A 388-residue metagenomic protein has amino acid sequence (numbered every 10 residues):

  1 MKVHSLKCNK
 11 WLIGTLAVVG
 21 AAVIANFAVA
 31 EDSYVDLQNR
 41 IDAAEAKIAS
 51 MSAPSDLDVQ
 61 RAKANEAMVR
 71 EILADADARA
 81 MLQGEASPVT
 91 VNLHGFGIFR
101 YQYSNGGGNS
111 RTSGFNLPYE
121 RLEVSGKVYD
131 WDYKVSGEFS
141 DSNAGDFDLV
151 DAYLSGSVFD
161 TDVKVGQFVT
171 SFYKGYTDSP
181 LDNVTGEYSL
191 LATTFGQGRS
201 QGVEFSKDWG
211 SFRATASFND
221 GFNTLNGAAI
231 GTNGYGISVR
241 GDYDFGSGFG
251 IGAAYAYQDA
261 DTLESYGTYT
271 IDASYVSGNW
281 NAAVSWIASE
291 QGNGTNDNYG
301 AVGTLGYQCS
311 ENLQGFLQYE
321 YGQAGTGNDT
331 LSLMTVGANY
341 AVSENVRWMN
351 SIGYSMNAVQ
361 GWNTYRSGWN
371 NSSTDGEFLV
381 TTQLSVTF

Functional and structural regions predicted by a protein language model:
K2, K7-K10, G14-A22, F27-F96: N-terminal periplasmic/intermembrane-space "pro-region" immediately following the signal or transit peptide
R79-N223, G231-I251, T304-Y307, F316: Outer membrane beta-barrel
R100-G107, E138-A144, T170-K174, G186-Y188 (+5 more regions): Sequence/structural signature of outer-membrane beta-barrel proteins
N109-N116, S142-L149, A192-Q197, A228-G234 (+5 more regions): Replace "Gram-negative outer membrane beta-barrel proteins" with "bacterial and organellar outer membrane beta-barrel
E120, K207, G315, Y319 (+3 more regions): Polar/charged side chains located within well-ordered beta-strands of beta-rich proteins
T232, V239-L333: Detector for outer-membrane/organellar transmembrane beta-barrel domains, recognizing the amphipathic beta-strand
T335-V359: C-terminal closing repeat unit and adjoining cap/tail of repeat-based domains
Y340-V342, S372-F388: Outer-membrane beta-barrel "beta-signal"
